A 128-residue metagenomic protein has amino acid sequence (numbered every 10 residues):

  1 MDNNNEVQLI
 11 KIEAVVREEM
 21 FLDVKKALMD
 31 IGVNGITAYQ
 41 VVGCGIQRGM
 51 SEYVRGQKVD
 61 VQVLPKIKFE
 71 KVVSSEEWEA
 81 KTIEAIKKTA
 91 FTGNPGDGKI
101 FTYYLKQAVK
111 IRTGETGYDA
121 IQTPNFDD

Functional and structural regions predicted by a protein language model:
M1-D128: Positively charged, small/polar-rich N-terminal and surface patches that mediate targeting and assembly and bind
